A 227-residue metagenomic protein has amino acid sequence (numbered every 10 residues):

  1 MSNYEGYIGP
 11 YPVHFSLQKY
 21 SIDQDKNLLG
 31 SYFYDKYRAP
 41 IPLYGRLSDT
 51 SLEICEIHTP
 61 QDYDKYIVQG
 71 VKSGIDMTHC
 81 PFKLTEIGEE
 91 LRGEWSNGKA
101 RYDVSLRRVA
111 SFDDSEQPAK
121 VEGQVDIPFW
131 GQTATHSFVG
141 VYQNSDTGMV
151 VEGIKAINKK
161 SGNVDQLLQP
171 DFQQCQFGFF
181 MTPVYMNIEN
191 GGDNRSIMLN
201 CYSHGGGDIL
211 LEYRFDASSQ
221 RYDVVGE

Functional and structural regions predicted by a protein language model:
M1-E227: Exposed acidic/polar residues on beta-strands and adjacent loops within beta-sheet cores, strongest in beta-propeller
